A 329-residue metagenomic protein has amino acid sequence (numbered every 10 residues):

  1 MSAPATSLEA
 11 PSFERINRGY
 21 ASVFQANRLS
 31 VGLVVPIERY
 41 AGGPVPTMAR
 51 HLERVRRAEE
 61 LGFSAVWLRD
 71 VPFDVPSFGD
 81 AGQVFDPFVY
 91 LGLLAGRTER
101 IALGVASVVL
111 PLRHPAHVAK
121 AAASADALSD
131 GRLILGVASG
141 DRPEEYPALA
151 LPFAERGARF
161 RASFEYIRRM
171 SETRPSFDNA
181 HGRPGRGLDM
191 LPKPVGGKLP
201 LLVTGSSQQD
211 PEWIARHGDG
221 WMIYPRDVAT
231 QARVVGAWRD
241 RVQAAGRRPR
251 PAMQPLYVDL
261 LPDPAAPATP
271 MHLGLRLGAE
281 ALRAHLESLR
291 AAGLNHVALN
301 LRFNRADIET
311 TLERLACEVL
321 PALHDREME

Functional and structural regions predicted by a protein language model:
M1-E329: Active-site-adjacent structural elements that line small-molecule/cofactor binding pockets in enzymes
